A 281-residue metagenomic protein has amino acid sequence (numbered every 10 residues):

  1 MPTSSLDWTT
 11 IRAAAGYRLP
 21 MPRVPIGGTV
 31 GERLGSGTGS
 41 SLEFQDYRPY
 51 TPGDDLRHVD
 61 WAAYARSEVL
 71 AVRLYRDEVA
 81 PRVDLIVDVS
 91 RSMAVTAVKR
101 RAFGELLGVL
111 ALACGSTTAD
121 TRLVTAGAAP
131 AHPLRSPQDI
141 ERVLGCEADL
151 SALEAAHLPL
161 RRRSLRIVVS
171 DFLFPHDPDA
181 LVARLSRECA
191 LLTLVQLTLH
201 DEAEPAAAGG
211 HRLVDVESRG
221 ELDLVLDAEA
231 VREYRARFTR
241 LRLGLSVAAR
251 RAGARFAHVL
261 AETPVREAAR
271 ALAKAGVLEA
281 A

Functional and structural regions predicted by a protein language model:
M1-G39, R48-R57, A63, V72-A281: Exposed, interaction-prone extracellular/peripheral surfaces
